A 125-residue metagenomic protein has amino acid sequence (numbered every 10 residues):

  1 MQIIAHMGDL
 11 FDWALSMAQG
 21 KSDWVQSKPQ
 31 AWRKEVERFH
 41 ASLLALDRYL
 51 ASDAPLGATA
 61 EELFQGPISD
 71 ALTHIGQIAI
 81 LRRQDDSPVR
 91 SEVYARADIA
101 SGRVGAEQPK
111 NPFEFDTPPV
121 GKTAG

Functional and structural regions predicted by a protein language model:
M1-Q26, A58-T117: Short, contiguous alpha-helical
W13-A54: Helix-adjacent hinge/juxtasegments
A51-A58, F115-G125: Long, charge-rich low-complexity segments
